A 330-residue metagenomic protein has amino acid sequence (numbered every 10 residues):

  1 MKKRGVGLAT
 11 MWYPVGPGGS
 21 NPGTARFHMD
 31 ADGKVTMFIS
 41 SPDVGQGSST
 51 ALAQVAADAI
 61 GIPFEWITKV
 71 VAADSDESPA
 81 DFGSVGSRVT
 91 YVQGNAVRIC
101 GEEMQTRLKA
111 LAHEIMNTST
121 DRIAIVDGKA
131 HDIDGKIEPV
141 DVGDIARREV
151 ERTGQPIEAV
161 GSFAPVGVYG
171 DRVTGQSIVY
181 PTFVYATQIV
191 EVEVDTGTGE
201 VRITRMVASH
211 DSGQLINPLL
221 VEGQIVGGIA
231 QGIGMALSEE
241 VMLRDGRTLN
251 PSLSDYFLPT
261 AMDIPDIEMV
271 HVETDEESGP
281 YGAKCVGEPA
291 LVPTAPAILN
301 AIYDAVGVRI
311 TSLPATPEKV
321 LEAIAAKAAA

Functional and structural regions predicted by a protein language model:
M1-R4, G33-T36: Immediate post-signal peptide segment of exported/extracytoplasmic ligand-binding proteins
K2-A9, V15, Q54-A330: C-terminal catalytic domains of large/alpha subunits in multi-subunit enzymes
A9-A31, I39, Q46, T182: Conserved beta-alpha junction segments in alpha/beta enzyme cores
A31-D32, D127: Residue-level signal for tight coil/turn positions that link beta-strands
K34-I39, I203-R205: Short, aliphatic-rich beta-strand segments
S41-P42, R98: Conserved short loop/turn motifs at secondary-structure junctions
S49-T50: Conserved strand-to-helix beginnings and helix N-cap segments that scaffold or border functional pockets
